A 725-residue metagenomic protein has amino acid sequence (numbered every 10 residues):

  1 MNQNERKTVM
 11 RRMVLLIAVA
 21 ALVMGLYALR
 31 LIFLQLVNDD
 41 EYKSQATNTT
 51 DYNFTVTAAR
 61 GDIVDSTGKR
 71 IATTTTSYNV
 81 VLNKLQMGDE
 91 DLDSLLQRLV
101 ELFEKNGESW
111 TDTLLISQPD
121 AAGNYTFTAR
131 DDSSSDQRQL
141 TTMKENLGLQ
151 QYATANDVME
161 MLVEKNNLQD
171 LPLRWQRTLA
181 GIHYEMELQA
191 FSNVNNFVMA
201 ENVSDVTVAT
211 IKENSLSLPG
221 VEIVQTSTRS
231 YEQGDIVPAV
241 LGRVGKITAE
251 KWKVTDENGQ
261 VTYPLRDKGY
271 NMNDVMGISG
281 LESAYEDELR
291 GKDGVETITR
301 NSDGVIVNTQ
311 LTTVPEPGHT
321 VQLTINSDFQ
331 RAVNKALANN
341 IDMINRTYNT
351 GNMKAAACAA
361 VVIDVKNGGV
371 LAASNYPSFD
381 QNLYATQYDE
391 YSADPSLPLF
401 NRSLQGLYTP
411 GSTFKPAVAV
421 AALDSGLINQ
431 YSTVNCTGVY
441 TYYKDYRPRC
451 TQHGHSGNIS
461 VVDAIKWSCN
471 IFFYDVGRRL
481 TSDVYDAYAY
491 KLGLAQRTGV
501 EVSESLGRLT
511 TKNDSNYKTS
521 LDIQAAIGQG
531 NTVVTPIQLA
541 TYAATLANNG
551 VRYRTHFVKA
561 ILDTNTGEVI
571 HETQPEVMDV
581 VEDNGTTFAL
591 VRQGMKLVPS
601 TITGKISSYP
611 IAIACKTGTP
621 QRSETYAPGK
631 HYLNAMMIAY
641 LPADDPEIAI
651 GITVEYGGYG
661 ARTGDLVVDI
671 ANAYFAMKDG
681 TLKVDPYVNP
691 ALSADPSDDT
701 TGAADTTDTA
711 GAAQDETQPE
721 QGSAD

Functional and structural regions predicted by a protein language model:
M1-V314, T350-M353, C358-A359, D708: Membrane-proximal periplasmic segments of bacterial cell-envelope enzymes, especially penicillin-binding proteins
R70-A72, Y78, T299-E316, I325 (+6 more regions): Beta-lactam-recognizing serine transpeptidase/beta-lactamase-like catalytic domain environment
M87, D91, I325, D583 (+2 more regions): Short alpha-helix boundary/capping segments
E90-Q97, E101, A209, E213 (+19 more regions): Solvent-exposed, polar/charged alpha-helical surfaces in well-ordered, non-transmembrane soluble domains, broadly
G245-V254, G426-I428, N548-R554, K678-D679: Short helix-capping/linker segments at secondary-structure and domain boundaries
E286, R290-D293, D303-G304, N334-D342 (+2 more regions): Amphipathic, well-packed alpha-helical segments that form the structural scaffold of globular domains
D328-I363, S378: Beta-lactamase-like hydrolase cores
V569-H571, V668-D725: Short, gly/Ser/Thr-rich active-site loops of penicillin-recognizing serine hydrolases
